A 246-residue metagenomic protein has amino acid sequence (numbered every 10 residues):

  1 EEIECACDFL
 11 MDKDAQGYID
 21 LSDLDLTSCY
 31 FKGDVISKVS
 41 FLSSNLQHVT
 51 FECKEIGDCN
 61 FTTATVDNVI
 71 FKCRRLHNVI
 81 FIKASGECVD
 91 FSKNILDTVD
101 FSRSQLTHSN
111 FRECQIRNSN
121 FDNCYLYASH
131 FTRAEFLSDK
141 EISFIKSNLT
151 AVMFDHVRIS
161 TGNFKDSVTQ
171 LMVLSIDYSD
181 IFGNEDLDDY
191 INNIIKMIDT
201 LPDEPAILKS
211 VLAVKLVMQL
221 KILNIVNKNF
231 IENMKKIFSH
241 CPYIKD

Functional and structural regions predicted by a protein language model:
E2-E204, L208, I225, I231 (+1 more regions): Tandem repeat scaffolds
I176, L216-Q219: Charged, low-complexity surface segments at secondary-structure and domain boundaries
K209-V217, D246: Amphipathic alpha-helical elements of HEAT/ARM-like alpha-solenoid repeat scaffolds that form extended
